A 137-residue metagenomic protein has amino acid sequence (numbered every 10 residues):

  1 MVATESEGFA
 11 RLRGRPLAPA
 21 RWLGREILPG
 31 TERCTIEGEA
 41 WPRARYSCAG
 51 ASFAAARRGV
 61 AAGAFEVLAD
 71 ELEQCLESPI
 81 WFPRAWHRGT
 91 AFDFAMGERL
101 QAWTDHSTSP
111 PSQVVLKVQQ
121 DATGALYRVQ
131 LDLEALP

Functional and structural regions predicted by a protein language model:
M1-R15: Immediate post-signal-peptide N-terminus of mature secreted/exported proteins
L12-L28: N-terminal low-complexity, intrinsically disordered segments
R25, G30-E39, S109-Q120: Broad, structure-driven detector of short, well-ordered beta-strand segments within folded domains
P29-M96: Long, charged/polar, surface-exposed segments that mediate recognition or autoinhibition
E73-P137: A charged, solvent-exposed segment within the mature domains of Sec-exported extracytoplasmic proteins
